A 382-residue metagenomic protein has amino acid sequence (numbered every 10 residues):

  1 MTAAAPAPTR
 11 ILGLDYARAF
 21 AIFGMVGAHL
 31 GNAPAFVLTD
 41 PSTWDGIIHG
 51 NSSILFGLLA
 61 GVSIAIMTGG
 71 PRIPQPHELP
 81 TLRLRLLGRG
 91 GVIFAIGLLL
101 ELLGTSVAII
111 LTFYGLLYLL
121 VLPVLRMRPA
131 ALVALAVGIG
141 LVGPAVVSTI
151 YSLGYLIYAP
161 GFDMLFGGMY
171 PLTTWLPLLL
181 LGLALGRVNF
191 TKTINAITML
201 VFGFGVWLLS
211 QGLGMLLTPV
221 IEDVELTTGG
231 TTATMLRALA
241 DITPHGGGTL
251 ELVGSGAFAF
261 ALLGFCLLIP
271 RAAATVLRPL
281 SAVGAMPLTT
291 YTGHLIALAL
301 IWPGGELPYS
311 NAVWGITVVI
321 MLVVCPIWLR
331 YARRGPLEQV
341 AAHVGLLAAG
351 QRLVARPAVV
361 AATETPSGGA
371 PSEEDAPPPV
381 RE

Functional and structural regions predicted by a protein language model:
M1-E382: Alpha-helical transmembrane segments and their immediate juxtamembrane cytosolic regions
